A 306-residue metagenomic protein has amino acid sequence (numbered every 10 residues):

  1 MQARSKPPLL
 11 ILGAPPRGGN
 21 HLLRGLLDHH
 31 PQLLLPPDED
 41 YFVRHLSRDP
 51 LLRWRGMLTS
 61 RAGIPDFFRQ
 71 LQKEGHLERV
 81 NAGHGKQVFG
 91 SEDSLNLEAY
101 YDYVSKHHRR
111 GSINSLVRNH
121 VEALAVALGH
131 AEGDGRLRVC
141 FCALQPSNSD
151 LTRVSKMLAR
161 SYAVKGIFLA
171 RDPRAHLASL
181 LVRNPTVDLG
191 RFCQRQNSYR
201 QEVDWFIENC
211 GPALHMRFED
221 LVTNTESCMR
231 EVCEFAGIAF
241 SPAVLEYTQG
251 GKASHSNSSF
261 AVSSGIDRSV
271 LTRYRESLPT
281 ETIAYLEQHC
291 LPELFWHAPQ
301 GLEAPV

Functional and structural regions predicted by a protein language model:
M1-I11, V104, G111-N114, G129 (+2 more regions): PAPS-dependent sulfotransferases, especially Golgi type II membrane carbohydrate sulfotransferases
P8-I11, Q32, R138, K165-G166: Beta-sheet entry/capping signal
A14-P15: P-loop (Walker A) phosphate-binding loop of NTP-binding proteins
H21-L33: A conserved segment at the C-terminal end of the G1
D28, R55-G56, I64-K86, F141-A143 (+5 more regions): Anion-recognition interface
Q32-R44: A short beta-strand-loop structural module common to alpha/beta enzyme folds
Y41-L144: PAPS-dependent sulfation machinery
K106-L245, S254-G265: PAPS-dependent sulfotransferase catalytic domain
